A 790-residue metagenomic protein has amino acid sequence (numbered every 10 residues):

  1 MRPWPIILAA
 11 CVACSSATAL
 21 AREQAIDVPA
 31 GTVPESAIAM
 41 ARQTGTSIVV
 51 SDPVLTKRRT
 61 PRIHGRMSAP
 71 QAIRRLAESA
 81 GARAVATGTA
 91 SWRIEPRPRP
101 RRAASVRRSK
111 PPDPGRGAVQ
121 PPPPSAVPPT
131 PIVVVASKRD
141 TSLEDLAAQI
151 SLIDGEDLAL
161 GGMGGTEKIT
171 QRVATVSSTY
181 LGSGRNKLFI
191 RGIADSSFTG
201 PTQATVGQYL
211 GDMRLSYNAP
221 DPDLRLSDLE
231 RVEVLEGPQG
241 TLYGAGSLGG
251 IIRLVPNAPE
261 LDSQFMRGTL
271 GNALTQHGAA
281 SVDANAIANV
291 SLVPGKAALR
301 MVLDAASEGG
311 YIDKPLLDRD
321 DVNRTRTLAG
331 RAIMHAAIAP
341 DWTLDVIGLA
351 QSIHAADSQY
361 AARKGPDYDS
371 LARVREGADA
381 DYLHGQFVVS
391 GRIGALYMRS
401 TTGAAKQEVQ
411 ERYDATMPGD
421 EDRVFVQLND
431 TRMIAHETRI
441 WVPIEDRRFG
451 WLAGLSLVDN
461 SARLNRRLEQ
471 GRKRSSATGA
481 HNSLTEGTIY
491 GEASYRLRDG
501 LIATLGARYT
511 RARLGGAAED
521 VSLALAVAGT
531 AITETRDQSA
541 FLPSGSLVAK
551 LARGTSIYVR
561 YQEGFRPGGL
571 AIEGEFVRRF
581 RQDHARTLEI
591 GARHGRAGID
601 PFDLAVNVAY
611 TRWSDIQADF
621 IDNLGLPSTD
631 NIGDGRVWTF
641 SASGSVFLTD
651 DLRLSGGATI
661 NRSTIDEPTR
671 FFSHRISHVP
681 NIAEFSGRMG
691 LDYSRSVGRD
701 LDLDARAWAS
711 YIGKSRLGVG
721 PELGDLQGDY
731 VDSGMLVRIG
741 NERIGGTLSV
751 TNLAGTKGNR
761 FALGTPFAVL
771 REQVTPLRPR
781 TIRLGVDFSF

Functional and structural regions predicted by a protein language model:
W92, T166-I169, L188-F189, Y209 (+3 more regions): N-terminal periplasmic accessory domains that precede and gate Gram-negative outer-membrane beta-barrel machines
I132, N285, V388-I393, Y397-T416 (+8 more regions): Membrane-embedded beta-barrel scaffold of Gram-negative outer-membrane proteins
F198-T199, V206, G211-P238, G330: Short acidic/polar hinge/loop motifs at secondary-structure boundaries that mediate gating or recognition
L215, L226-T269, S789: A beta-strand signature from Gram-negative outer-membrane beta-barrel systems, especially the internal plug domain
R267, Q276-A355, D381-L383, R432 (+3 more regions): Transmembrane beta-barrel wall of Gram-negative outer-membrane proteins
M334-P340, I347-L349, I440-V442, G450 (+3 more regions): Structural signature of Gram-negative outer-membrane beta-barrels, strongest in the C-terminal barrel of TonB-dependent
A503, R511-A512, A605, A609-R612 (+2 more regions): Gram-negative outer-membrane beta-barrel transporters
S710-G718, R738-F790: C-terminal beta-signal and adjacent terminal beta-strands/loops of Gram-negative outer-membrane beta-barrel proteins
